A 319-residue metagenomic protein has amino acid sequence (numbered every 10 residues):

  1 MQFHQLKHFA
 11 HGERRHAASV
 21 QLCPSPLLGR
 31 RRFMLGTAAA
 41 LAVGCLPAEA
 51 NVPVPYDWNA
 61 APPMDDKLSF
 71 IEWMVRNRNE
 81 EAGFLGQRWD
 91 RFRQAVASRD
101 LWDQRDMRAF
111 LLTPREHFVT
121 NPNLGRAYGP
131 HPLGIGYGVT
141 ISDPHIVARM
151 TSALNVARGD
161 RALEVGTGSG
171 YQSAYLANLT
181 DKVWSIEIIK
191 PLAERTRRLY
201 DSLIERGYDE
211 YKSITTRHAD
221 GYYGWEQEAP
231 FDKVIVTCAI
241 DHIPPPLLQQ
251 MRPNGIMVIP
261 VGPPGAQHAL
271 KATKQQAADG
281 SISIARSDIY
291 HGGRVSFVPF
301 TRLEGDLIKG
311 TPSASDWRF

Functional and structural regions predicted by a protein language model:
Q2-F3, K7-F9: N-terminal secretory signal peptides that target proteins for export/translocation
H11-A40: N-terminal secretory signal peptides and thylakoid transit peptides that target proteins across membranes
A38, L111-R115, R252: Short amphipathic alpha-helical surface patches that mediate protein-protein
A40-P47: Hydrophobic h-region of N-terminal signal peptides that target proteins for export in Gram-negative bacteria
N51-Q87, Q249, V261-F319: SAM/dcSAM-binding transferase cores
V52-R158: Class I SAM-dependent transferase core
N123-L124, L133, G138-T140, I146 (+3 more regions): Short capping/connector residues at structural and topological boundaries
N155-Q276: Conserved nucleotide-cofactor-binding alpha/beta core module
